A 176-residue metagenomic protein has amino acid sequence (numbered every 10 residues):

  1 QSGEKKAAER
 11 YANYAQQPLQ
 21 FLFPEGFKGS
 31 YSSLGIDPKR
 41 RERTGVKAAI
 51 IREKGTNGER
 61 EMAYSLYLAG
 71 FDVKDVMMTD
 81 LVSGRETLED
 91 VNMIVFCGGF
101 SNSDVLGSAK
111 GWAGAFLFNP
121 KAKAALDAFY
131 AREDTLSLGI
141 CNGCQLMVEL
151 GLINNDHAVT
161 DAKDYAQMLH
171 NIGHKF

Functional and structural regions predicted by a protein language model:
Q1-A158, A162-F176: N-terminal beta1-alpha1 cap of cysteine-dependent amidohydrolase-like domains
